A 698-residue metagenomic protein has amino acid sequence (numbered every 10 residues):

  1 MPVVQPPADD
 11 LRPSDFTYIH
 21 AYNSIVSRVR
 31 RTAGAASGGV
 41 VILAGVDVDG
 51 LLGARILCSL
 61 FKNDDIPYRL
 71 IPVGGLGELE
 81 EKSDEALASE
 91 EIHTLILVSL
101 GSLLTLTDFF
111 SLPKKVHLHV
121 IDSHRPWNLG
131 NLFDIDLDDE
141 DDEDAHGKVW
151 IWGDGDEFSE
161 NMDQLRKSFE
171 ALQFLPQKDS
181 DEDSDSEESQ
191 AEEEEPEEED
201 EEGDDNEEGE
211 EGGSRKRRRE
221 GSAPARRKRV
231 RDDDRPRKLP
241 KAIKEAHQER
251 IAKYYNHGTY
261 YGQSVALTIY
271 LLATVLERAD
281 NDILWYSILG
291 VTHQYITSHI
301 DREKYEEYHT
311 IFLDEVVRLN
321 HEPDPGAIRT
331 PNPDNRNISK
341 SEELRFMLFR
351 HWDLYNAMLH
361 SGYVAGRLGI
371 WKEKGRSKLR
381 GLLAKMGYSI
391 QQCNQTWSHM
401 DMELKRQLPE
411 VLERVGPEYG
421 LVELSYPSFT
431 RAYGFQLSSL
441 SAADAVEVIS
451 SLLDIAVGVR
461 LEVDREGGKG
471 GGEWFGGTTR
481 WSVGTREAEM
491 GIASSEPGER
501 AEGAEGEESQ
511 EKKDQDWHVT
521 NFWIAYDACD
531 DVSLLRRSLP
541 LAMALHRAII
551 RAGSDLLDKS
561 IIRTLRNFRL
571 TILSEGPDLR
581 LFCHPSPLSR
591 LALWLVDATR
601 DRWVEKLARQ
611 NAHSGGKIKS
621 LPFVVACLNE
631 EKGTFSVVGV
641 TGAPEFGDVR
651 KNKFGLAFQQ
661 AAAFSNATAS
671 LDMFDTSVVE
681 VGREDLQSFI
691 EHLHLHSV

Functional and structural regions predicted by a protein language model:
M1-V698: Replace "Mg2+/Mn2+-dependent" with "divalent metal-dependent
